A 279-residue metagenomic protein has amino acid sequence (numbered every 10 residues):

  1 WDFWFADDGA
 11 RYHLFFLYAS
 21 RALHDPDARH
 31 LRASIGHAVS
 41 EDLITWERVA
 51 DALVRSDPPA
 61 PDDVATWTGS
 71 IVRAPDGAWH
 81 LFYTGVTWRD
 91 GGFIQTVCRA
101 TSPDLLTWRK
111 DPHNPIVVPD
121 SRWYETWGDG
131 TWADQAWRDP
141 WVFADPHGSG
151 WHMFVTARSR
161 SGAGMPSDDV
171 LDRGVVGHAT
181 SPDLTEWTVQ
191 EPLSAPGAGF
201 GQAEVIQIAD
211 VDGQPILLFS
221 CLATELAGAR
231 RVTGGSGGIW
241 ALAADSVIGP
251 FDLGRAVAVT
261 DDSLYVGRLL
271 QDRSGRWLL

Functional and structural regions predicted by a protein language model:
W1-L279: Carbohydrate-active catalytic/glycan-binding domains of CAZyme proteins, especially the secreted or lumenal ectodomains
